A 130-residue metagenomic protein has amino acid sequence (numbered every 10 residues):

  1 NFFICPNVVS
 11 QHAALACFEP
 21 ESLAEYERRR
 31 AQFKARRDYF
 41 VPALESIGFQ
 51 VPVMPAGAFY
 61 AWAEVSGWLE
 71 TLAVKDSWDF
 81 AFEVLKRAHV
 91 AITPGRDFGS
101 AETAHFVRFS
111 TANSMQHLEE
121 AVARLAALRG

Functional and structural regions predicted by a protein language model:
N1-G130: PLP-dependent class I/II
